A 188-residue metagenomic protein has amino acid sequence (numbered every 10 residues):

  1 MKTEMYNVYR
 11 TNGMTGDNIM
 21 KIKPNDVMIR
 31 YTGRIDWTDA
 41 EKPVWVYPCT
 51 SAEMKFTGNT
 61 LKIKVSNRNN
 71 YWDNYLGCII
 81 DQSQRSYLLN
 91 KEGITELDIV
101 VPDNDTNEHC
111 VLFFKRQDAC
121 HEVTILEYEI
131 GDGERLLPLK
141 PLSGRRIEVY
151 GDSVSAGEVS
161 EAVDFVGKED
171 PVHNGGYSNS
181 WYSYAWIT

Functional and structural regions predicted by a protein language model:
T3-Y150, S155-S180: N-terminal secretory targeting modules
S183: Alpha-helical substrate-recognition element adjacent to the catalytic core
